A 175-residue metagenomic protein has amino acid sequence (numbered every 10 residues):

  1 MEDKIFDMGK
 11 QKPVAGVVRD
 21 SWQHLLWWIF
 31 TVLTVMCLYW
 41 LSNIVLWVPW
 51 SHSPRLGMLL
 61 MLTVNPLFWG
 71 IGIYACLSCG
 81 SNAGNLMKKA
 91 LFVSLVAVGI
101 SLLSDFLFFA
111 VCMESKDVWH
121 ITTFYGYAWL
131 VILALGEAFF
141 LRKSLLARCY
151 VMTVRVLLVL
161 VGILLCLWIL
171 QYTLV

Functional and structural regions predicted by a protein language model:
E2-V96, I100-V175: Juxtamembrane/disordered regions of integral membrane proteins
